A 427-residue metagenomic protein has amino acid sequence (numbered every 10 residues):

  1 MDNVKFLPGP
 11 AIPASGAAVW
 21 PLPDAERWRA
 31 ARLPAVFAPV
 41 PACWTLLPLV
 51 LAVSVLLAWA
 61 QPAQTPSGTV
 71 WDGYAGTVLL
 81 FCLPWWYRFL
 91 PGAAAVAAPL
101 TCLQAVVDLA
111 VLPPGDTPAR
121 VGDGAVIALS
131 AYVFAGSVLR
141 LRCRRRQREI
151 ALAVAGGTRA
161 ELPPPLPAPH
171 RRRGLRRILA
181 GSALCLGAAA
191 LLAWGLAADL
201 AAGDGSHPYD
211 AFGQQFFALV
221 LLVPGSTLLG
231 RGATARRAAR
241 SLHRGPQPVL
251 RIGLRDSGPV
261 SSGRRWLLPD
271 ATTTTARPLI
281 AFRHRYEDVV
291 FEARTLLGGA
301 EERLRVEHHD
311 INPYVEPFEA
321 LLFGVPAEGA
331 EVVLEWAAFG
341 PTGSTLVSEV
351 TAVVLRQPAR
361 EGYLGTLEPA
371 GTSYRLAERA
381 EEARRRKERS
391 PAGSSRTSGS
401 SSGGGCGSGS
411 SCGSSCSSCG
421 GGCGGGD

Functional and structural regions predicted by a protein language model:
M1-G124: Membrane-anchoring hydrophobic segments
E26-P48, W85-F89, E161-A193: Loop-to-transmembrane boundary segments
R120-R140, L184-G195, A211-A233: Alpha-helical membrane-embedded segments
A135-A151, P224-V249: Juxtamembrane/interface segments at transmembrane-helix termini
R244-S261: Structural detector for short beta-strands of small beta-barrel domains
V249-R251, A281-G329: Short nucleic-acid-contacting surface segments enriched for D/E, G, S/T with interspersed K/R
V260-T274, P278: Short aromatic-glycine-enriched beta-strand elements
Y314, V325-P326, W336-D427: Short hydrophobic helical membrane-anchoring segments positioned at the boundary with long low-complexity
